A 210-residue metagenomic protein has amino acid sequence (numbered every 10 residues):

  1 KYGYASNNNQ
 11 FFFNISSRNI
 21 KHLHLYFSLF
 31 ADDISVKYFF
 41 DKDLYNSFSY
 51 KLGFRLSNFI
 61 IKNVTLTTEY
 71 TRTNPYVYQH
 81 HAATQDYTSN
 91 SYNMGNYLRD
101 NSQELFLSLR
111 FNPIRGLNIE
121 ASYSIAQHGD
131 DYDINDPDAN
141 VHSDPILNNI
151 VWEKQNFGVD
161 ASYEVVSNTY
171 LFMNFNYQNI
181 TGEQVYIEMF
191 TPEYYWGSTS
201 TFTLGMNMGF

Functional and structural regions predicted by a protein language model:
K1-F210: Exposed, low-structure sequence patches enriched in small/polar residues
